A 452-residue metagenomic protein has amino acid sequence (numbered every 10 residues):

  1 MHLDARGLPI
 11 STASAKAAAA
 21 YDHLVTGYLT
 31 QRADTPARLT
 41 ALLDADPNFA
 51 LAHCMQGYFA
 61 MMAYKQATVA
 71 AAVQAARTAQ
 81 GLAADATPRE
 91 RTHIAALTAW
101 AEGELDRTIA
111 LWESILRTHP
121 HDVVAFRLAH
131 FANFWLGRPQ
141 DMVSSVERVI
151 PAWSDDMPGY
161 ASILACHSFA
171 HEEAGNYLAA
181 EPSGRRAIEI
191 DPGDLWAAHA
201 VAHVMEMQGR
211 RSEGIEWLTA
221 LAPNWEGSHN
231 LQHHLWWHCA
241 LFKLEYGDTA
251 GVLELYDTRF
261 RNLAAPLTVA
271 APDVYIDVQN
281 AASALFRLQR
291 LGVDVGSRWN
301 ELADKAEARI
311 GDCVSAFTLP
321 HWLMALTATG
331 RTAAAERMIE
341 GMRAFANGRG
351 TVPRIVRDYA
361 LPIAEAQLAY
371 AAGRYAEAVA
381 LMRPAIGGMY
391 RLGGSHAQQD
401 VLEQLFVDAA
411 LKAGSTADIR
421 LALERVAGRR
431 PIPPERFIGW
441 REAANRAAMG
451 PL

Functional and structural regions predicted by a protein language model:
A15-A18, H23-T40, D44-N48, H53-E90 (+4 more regions): Inter-helical turn/loop elements of alpha-helical hairpins
K16, P47-A52, P88, H121-V123 (+7 more regions): Residue-level recognition of tetratricopeptide repeat
A20, H53, A60, T92-A95 (+10 more regions): TPR repeat positional signature
A41-L42, A79-L82, S114-I115, V149-W153 (+5 more regions): Canonical positions in the second alpha-helix
S145-Y246: Internal metal/ion-chelating core segments
K243-L452: Helix-coil-helix junctions within alpha-helical repeat/solenoid scaffolds
